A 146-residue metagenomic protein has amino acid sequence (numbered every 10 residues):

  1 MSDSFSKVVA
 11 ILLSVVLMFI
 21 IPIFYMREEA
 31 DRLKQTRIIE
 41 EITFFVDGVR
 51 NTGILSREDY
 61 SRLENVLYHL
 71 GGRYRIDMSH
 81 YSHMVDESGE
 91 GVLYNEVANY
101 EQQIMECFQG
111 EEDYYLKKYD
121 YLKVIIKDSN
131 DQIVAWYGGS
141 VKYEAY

Functional and structural regions predicted by a protein language model:
M1-S4, D77-S79: Low-complexity, flexible helical/coil segments
S2-E64: Alpha-helical assembly-interface signal, strongest on the long, hydrophobic N-terminal helix that forms
F44, I54-Y146: Short, conserved structural patches
